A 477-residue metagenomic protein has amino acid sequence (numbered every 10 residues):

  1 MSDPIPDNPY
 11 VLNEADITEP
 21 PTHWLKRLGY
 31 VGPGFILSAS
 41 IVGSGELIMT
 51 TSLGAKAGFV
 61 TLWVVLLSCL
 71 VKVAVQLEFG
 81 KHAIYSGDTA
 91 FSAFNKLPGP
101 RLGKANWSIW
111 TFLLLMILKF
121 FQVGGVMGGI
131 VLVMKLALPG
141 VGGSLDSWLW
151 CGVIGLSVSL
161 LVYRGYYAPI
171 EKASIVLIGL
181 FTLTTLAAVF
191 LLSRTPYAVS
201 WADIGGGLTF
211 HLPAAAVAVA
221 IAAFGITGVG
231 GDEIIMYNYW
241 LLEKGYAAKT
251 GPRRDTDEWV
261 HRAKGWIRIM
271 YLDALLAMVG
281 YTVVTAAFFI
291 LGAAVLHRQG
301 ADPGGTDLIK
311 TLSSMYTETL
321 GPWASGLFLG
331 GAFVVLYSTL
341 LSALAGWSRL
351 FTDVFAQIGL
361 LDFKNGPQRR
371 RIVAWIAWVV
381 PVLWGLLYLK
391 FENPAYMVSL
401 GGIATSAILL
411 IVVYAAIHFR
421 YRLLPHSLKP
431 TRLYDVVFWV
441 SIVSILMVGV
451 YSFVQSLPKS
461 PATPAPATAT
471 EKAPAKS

Functional and structural regions predicted by a protein language model:
M1-L47, A222, Y246, T250-G251 (+1 more regions): Membrane-interface "cap" regions at the ends of multi-pass membrane proteins
Y10-A15, T50-S52, L77-G103, M134-L138 (+4 more regions): Flexible loop linkers connecting adjacent transmembrane helices in multi-pass alpha-helical membrane transporters
P20-W24, G58, Y85-I117, P139-S147 (+1 more regions): Transmembrane-helix boundary/entry motifs in multi-pass membrane transporters
L37, V65-L97, T111-Q122, S342: Juxtamembrane transmembrane-helix boundary signature
A105-G140, L336-V354, N393, L446: Hydrophobic transmembrane alpha-helices that form the core helical bundles of multi-pass secondary transporters
G143-V153, W323, L327, F355-K390 (+1 more regions): Loop-to-transmembrane helix boundary motifs in multi-pass membrane proteins
A173-V176, D353, G359, F363-W375 (+2 more regions): C-terminal membrane-solvent junction of multi-pass transporters and transport-like membrane proteins
G179-Y239, V413-P425, V448-K459: Hydrophobic alpha-helical segments and their helix-loop junctions in multi-pass secondary transporters
